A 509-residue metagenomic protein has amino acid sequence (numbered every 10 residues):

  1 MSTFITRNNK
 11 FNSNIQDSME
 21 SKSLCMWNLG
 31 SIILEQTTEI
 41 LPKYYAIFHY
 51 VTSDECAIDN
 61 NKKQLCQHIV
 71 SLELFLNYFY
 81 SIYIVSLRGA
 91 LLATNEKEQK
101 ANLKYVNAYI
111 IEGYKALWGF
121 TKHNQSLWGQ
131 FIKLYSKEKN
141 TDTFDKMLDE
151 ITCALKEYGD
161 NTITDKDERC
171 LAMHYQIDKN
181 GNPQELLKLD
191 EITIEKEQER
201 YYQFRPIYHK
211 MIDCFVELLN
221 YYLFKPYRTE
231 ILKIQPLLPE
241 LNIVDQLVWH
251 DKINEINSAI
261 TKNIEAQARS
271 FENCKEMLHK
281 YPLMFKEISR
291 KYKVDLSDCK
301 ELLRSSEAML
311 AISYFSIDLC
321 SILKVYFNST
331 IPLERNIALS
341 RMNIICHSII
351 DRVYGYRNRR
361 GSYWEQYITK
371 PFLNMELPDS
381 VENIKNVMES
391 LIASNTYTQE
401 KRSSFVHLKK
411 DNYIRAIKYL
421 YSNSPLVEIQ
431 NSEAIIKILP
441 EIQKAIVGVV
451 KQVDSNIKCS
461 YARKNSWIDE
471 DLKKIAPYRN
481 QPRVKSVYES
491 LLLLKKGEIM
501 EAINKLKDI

Functional and structural regions predicted by a protein language model:
M1-I163, G181-Y397, N412-I509: Amphipathic alpha-helical interface segments
D167-H174, E400-H407: Long, charged low-complexity segments
